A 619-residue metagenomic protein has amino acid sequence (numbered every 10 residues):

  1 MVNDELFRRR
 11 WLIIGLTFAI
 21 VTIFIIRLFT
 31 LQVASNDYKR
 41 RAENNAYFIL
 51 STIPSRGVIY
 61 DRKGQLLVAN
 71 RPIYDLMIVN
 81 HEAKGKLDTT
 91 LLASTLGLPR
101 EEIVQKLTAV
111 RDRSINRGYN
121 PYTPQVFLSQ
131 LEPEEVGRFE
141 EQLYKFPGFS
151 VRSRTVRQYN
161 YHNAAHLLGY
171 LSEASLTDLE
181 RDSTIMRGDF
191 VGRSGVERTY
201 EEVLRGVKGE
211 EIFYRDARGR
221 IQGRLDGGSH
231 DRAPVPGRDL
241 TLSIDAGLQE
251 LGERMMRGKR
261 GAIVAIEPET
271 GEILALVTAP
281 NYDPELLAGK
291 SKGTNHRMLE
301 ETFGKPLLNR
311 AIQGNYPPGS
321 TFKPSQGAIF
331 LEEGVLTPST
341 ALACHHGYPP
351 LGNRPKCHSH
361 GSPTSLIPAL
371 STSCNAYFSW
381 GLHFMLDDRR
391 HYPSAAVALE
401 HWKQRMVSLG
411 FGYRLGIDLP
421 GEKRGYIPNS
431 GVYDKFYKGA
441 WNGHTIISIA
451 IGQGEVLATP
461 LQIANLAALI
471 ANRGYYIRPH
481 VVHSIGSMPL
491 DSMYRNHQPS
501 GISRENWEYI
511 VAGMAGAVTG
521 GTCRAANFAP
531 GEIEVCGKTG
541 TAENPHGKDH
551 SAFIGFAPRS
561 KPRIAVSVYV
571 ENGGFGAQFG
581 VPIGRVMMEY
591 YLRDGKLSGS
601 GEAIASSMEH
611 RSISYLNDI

Functional and structural regions predicted by a protein language model:
M1-G293, N315, A398-S408, S448-A450 (+4 more regions): Periplasmic/cell-envelope proteins involved in peptidoglycan metabolism and beta-lactam response
V68, D216-D231, E269-T321, S325-G576 (+1 more regions): Beta-lactam-recognizing serine transpeptidase/beta-lactamase-like catalytic domain environment
